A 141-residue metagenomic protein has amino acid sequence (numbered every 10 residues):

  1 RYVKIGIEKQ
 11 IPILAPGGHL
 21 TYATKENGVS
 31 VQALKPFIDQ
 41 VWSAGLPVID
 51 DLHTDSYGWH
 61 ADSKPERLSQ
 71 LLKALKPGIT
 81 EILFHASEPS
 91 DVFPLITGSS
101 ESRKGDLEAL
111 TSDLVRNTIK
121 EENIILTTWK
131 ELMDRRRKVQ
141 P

Functional and structural regions predicted by a protein language model:
R1-E66, K73: Catalytic domains of cell-wall/extracellular-matrix polysaccharide-remodeling enzymes, centered on de-N-acetylation
P12-A15, E81-L83, T127: Structural recognition of the beta-strand scaffold that forms the well-ordered cores of secreted hydrolase catalytic
Y22, S90-D91, R135-R136: Flexible loop/turn segments at secondary-structure boundaries
L52, F84-A86, K130: Short secondary-structure boundary segments
S69-L95: Catalytic grooves of carbohydrate-active enzymes
I96-P141: C-terminal domain-boundary segment and adjacent tail
